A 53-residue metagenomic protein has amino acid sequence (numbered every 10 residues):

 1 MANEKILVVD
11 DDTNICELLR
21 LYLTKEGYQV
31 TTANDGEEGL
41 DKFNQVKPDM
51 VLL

Functional and structural regions predicted by a protein language model:
M1-L7: Non-catalytic signal-transmission and effector/linker regions of two-component phosphorelay proteins
L7, T32-M50: Acidic, metal-coordinating helix/loop segments flanking the phosphotransfer/catalytic sites of two-component signaling
L7-T13: Short N-terminal leader segment in a subset of presequences, especially plant chloroplast and some mitochondrial
D11, V51-L53: Active-site T/S-Asp motif of two-component receiver
T13-T31: Two-component/phosphorelay signaling modules centered on CheY-like receiver
